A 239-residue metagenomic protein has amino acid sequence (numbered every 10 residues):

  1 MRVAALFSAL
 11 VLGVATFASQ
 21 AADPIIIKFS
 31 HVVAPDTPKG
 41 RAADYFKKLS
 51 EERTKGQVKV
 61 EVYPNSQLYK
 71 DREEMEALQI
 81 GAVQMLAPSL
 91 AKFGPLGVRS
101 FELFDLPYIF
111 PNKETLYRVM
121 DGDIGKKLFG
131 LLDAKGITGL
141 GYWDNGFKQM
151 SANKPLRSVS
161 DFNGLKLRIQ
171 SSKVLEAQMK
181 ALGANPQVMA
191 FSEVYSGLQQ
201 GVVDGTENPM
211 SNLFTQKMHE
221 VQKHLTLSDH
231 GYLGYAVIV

Functional and structural regions predicted by a protein language model:
A5-A15: Bacterial N-terminal signal peptides
A18-Q20: Signal peptide processing junction and immediate N-terminal pro/mature segment of secreted/exported proteins
A22-T115, D123-V239: N-terminal secretory/targeting leader peptides
